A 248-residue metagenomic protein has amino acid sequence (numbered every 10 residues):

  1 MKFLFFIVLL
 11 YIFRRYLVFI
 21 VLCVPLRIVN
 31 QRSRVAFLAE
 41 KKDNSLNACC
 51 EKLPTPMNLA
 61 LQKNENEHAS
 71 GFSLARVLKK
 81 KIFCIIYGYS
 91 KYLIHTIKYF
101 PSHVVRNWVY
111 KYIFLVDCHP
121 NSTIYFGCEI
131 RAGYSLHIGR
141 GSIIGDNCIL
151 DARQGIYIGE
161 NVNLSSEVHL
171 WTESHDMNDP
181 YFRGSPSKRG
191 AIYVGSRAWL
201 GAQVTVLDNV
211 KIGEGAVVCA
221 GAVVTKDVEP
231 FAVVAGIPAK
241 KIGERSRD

Functional and structural regions predicted by a protein language model:
M1-F114, R197, I237-D248: Terminal amphipathic alpha-helical/low-complexity segments used for targeting or macromolecular assembly
F100, R106-N107, C128-I138, I143-K211 (+2 more regions): Flexible, glycine/small-residue-enriched loop-and-beta-strand segment within the central core of proteins
L200, V218-A220, A235: Short glycine-rich loop/turn motifs that provide flexible caps or phosphate-binding loops at active sites
D208, V217-C219, V223: A generic "structured core" feature
E229-P230, A235-P238: Acidic, glycine-centered active-site loop in nucleotide-sugar glycosyltransferases
